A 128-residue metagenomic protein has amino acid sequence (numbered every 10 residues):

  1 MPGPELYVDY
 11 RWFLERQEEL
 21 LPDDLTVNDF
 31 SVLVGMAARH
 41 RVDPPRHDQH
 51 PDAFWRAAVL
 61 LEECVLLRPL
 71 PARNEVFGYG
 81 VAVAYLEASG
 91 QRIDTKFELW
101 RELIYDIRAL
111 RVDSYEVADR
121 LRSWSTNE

Functional and structural regions predicted by a protein language model:
M1-E128: FIC/Doc superfamily catalytic core
